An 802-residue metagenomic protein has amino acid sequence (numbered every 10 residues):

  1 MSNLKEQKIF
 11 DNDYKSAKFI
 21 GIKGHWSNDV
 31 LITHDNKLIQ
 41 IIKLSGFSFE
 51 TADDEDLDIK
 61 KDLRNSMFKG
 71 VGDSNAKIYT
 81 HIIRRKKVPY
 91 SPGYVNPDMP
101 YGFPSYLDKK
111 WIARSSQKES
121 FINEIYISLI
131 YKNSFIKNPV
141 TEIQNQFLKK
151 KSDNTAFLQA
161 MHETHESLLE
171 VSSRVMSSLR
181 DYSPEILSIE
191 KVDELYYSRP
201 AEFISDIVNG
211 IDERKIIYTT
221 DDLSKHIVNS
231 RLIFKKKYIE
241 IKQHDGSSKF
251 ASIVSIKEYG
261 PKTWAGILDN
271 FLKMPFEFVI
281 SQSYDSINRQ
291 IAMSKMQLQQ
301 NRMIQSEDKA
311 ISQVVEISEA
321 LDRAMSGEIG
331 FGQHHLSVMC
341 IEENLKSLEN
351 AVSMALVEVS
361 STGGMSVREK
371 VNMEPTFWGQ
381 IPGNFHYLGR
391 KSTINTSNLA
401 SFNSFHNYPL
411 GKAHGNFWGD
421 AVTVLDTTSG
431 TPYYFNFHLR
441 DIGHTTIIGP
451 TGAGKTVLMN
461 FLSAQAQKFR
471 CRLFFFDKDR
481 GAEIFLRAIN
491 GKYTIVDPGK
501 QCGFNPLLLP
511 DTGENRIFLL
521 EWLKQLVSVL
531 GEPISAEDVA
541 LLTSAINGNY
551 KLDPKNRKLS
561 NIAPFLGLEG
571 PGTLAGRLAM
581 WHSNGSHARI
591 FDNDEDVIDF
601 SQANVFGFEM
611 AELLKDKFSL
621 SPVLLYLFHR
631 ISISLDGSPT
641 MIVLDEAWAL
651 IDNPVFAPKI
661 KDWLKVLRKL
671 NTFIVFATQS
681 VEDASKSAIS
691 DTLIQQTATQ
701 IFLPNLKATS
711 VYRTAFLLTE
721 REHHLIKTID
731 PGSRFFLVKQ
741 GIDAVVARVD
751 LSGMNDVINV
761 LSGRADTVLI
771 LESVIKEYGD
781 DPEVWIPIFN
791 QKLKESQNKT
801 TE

Functional and structural regions predicted by a protein language model:
M1-L410: Extended, folded cores of ATP/NTP-driven motor/assembly subunits in large transport and secretion machines
F47, D54-G72, D269-N270, G364-M365 (+8 more regions): P-loop NTPase motor domains
L439, T451: The conserved Walker
I447: Hydrophobic anchor at the beta1->P-loop junction of P-loop NTPases
K455: Conserved lysine of the Walker
L458: Hydrophobic positions on the alpha1 helix immediately C-terminal to the Walker A/P-loop
C471-E483, D497-P498: Short beta-strand-centered segment that lines the nucleotide-binding/catalytic pocket of NTP-utilizing
G491-Y493, I689-F702: A short helix-turn-beta junction within AAA+ P-loop NTPase domains corresponding to the substrate/partner-engaging
